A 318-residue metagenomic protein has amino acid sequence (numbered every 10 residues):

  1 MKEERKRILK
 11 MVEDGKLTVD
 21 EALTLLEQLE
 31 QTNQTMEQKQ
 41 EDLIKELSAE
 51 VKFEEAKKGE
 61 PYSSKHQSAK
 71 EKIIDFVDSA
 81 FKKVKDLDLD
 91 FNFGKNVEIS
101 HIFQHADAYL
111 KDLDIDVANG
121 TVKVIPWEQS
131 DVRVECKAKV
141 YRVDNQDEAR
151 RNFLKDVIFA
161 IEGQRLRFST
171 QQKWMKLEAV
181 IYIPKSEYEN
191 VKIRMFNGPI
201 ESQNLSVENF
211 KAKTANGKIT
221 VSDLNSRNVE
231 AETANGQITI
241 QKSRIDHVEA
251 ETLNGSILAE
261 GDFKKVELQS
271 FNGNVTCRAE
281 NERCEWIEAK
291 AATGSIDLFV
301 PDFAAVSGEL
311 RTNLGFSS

Functional and structural regions predicted by a protein language model:
M1-E3: Intrinsically disordered, low-complexity regulatory segments in eukaryotic proteins
K6-K10, D14, V19, L26-V117 (+4 more regions): Acidic (Asp/Glu) and glycine-rich low-complexity loops/linkers that are typically intrinsically disordered
S100, E178-A179, P199, K218-I219 (+3 more regions): A generic local structural motif
S100-Y109, K155-V157, Q237-I240, S256-L258 (+1 more regions): Short N-terminal helix-initiation segments at or just after the protein's N-terminus
P184-S186, Q203, S222-D223, V229-E230 (+1 more regions): Short, surface-exposed interaction patches in beta-rich subdomains that mediate adhesion/assembly near membranes
K192-E232, G236: Right-handed parallel beta-helix
